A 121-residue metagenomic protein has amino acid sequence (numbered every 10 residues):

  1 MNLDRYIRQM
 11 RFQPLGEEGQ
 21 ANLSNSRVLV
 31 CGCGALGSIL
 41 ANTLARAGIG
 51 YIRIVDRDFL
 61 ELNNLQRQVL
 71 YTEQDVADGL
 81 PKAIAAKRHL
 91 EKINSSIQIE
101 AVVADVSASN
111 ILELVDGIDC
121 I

Functional and structural regions predicted by a protein language model:
M1-I121: Adenine nucleotide-associated cytosolic modules
